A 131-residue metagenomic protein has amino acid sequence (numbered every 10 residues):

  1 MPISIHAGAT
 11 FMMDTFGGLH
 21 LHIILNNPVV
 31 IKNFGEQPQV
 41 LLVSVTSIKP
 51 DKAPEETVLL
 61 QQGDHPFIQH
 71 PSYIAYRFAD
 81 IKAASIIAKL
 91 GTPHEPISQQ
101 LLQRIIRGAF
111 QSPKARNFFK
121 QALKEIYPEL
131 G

Functional and structural regions predicted by a protein language model:
M1-S4: Short, surface-exposed secondary-structure edge patches
H6-G8: Loop/turn positions that initiate beta-strands
T10, L25, E56, Y76-D80 (+1 more regions): Functionally constrained cores in energy, signaling, and assembly domains
M12-D64: Compact nucleic-acid interaction/catalytic patches
Q62-G131: C-terminal terminal-subdomain/extension
